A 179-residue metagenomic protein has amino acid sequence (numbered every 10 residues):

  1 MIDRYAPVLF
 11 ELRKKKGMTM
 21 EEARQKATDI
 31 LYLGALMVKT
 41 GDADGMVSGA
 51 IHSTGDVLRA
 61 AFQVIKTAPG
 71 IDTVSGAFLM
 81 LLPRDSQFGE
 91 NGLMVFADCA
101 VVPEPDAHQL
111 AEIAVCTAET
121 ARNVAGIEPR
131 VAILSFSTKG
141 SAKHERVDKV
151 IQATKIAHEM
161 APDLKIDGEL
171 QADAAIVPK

Functional and structural regions predicted by a protein language model:
M1-K179: Anion-binding alpha/beta catalytic cores of soluble intermediary-metabolism enzymes, centered on
